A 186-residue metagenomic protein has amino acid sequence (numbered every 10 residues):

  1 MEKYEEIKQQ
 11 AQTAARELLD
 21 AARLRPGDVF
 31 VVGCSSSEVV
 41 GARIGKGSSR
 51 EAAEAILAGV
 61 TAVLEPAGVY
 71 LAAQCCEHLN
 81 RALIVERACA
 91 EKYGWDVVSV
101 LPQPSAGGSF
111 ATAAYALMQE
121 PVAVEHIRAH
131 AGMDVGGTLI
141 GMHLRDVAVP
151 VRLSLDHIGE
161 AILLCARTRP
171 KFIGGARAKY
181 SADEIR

Functional and structural regions predicted by a protein language model:
M1-F30, R50-V63: N-terminal glycine-/serine-/threonine-rich phosphate-binding loop
R16, D20-R23, T61-V69, Y115-A123 (+1 more regions): Generic secondary-structure signature for well-ordered alpha-helical cores
A22-L24, A106, R152-H157: Solvent-exposed alpha-helices and their adjacent loops that cap or buttress functional pockets in soluble metabolic
F30-G33, L164: Structural motif
V32-S37, Q74: Glycine-rich beta-strand-to-loop/alpha-helix junction loops that act as flexible
I44-R50: Short glycine-enriched, charge-decorated loop/helix-capping segments at active-site entrances that position
A67, A73-H130, V135-G136: Ligand-binding beta-strand-loop-alpha-helix segment within the catalytic cores of soluble metabolic enzymes
T112, A116-R186: Glycine-rich, aromatic-bearing surface loops/beta-hairpins
